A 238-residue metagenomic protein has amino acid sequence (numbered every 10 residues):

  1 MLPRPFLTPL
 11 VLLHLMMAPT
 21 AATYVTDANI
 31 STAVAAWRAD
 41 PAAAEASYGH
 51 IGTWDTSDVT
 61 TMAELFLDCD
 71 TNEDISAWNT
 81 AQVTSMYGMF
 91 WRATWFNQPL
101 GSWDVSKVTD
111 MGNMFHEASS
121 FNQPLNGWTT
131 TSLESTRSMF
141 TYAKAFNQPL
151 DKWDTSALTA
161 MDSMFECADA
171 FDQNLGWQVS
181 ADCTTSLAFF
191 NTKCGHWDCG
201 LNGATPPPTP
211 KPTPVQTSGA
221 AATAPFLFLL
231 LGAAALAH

Functional and structural regions predicted by a protein language model:
M1-T8, A221-A224: Bacterial N-terminal signal peptides that target proteins for export
P9-V215, F226-H238: Negatively charged
